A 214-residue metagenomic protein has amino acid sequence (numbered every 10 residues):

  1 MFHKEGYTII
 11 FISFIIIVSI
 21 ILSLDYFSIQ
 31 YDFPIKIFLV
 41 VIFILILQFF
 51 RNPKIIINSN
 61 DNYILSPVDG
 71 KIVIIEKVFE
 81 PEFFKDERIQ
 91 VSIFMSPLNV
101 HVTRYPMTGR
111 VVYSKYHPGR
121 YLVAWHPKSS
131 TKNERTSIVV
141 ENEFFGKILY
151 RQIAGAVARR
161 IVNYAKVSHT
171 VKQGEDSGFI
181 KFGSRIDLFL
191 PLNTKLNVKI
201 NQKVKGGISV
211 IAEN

Functional and structural regions predicted by a protein language model:
M1-N214: Contiguous, well-folded functional domains in the mature portion of proteins
